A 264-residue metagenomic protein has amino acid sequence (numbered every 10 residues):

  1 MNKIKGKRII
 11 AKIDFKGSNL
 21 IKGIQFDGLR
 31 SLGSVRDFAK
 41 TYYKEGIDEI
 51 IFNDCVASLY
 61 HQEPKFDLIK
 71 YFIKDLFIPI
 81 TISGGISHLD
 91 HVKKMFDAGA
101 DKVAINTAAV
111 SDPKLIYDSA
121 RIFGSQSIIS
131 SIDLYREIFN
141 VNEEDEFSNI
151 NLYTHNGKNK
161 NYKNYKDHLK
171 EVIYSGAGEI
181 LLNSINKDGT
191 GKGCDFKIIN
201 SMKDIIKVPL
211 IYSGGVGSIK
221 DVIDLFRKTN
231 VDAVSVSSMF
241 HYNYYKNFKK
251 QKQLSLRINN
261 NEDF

Functional and structural regions predicted by a protein language model:
R8-K12, E49, F77-T81, D101-A104 (+5 more regions): Structural preference for beta-strand elements that scaffold enzyme active sites
K12, Y60-S83, Y117-L134, G191-S218 (+1 more regions): Alpha-helix-loop-beta-strand connector modules within alpha/beta enzyme cores
D14, Y42, I50, M95 (+5 more regions): Conserved, mostly hydrophobic/aromatic
F15-K22, D27, D101-L182, N186-K187: Conserved anion-binding
R30-Y43, H88-K93, K160-E171, V222: Short, acidic/polar
E49-L68, T107, L181-K192: Glycine-rich, proline-tolerant flexible connector loops at the mouths of alpha/beta enzymes
L76, I80-V103, I138, K197-V236: Catalytic cores of alpha/beta
L115-F123, I223-F264: C-terminal helical cap(s) of enzyme catalytic domains, especially alpha/beta-barrels
